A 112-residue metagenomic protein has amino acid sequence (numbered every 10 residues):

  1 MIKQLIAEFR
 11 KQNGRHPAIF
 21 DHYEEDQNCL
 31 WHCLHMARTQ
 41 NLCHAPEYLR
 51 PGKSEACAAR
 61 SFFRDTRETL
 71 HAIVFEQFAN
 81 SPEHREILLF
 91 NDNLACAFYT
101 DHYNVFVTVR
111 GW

Functional and structural regions predicted by a protein language model:
M1-Q4, I19-Q27, R64-I73, F78-A79: Soluble non-cytosolic domains of exported or imported proteins
M1-R15, P51-G52: Extracellular disulfide-stabilized recognition modules
I6-A7, L30, L34, A58 (+2 more regions): Non-transmembrane alpha-helical segments in soluble domains of secreted/periplasmic/extracellular proteins
Q12-N28, Q40-R50, H84-D101: Surface-exposed patches in mature extracellular/periplasmic domains of secreted proteins
E25-L70: Short, surface-exposed glycine/acidic/tryptophan-bearing loops
R64-W112: Disulfide-stabilized extracellular recognition modules
